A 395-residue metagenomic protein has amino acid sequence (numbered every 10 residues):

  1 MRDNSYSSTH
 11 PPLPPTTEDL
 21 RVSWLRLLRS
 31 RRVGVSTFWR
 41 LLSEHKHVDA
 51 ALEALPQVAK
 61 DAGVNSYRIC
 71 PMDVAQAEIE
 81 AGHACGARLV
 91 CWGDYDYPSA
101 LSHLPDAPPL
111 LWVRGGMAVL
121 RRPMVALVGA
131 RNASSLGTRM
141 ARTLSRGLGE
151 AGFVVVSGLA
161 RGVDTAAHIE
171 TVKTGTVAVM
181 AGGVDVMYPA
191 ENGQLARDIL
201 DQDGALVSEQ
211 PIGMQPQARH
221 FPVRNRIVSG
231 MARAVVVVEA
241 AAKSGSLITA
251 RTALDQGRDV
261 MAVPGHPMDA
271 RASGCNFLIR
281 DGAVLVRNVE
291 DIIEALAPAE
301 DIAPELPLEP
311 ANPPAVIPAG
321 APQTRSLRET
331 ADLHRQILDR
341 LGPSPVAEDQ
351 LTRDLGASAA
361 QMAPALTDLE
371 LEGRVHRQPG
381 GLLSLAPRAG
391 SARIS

Functional and structural regions predicted by a protein language model:
M1-L20, L89-S395: Glycine-biased, small-residue-rich flexible motifs in mid-sequence functional cores and linkers
M1-P108: N-terminal positively charged helical leader segments and presequences
